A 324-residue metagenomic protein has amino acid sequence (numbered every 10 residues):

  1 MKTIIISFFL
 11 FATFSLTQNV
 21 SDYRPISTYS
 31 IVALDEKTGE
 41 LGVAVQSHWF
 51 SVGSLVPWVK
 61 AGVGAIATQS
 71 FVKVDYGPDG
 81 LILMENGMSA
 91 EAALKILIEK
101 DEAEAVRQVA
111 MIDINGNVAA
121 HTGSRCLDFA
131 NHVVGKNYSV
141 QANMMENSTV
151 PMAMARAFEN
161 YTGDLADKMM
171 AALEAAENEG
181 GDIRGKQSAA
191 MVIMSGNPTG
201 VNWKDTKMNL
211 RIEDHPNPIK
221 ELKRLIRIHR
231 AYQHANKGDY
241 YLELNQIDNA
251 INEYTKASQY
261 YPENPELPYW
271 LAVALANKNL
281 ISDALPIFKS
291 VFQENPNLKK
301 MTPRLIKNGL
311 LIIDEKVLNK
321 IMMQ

Functional and structural regions predicted by a protein language model:
Q18-R184, M191, E213-L244, Q259: Alpha/propeptide regions of enzymes that mature by internal proteolysis
N236, W270, R304-L305: Canonical tetratricopeptide repeat
E243, N277-K278, L311: Register position in tetratricopeptide repeats
P262, P296-N297: Short coil turns that delineate tetratricopeptide repeat
